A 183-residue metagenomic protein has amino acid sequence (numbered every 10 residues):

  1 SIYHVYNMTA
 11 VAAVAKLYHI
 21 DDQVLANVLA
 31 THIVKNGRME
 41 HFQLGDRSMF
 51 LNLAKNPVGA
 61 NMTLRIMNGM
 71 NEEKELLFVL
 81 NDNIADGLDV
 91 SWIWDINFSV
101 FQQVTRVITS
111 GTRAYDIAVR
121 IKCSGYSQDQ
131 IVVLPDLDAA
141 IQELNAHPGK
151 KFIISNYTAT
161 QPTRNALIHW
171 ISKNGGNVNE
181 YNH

Functional and structural regions predicted by a protein language model:
S1-H19: Membrane-embedded hairpin module used as a gating/binding unit in multi-pass transport and secretion proteins
A13-I20, N27-H183: ATP-dependent carboxylate-amine ligase
